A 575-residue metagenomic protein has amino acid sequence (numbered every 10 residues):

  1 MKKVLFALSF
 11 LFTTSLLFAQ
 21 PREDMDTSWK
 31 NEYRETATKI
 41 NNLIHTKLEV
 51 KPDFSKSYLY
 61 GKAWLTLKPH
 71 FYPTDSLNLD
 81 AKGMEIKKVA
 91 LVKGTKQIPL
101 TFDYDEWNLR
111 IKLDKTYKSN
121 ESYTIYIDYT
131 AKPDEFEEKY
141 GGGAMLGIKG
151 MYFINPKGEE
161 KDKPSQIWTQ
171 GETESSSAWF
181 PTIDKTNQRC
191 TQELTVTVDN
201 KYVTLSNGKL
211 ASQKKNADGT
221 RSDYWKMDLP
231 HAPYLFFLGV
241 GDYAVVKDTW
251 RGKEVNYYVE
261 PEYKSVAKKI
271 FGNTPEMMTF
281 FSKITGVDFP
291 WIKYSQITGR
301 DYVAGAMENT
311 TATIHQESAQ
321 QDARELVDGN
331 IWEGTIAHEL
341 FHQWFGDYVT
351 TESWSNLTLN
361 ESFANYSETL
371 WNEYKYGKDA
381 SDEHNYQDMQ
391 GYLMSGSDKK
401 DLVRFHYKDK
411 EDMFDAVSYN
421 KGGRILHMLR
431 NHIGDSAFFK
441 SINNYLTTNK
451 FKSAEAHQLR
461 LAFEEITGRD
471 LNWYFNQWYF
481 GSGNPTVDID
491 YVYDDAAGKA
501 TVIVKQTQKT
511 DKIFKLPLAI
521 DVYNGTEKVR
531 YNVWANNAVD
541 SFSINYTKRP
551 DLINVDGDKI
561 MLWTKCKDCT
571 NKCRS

Functional and structural regions predicted by a protein language model:
M1-E23: Bacterial Sec-dependent N-terminal signal peptides
A7-S9, G61, A500: Small side chains
Q20-F289, A416, N431-I433, N449 (+5 more regions): Acidic/His-enriched low-complexity segments
E23-T27, I86, D105-L109, W225 (+3 more regions): Hydrophobic alpha-helical and helix-loop surface patches within well-folded domains that function as non-catalytic
L79, Y140-G142, N207-A211, G239 (+7 more regions): Composition- and surface-driven signal marking solvent-exposed, interaction-prone regions in large proteins
D114-T116, H338, N545-T547: Hydrophobic loop/turn residues within beta-sheet-rich immunoglobulin-like superfamily modules
Q170, V198, V203, R221 (+4 more regions): Non-catalytic accessory/interaction domains
